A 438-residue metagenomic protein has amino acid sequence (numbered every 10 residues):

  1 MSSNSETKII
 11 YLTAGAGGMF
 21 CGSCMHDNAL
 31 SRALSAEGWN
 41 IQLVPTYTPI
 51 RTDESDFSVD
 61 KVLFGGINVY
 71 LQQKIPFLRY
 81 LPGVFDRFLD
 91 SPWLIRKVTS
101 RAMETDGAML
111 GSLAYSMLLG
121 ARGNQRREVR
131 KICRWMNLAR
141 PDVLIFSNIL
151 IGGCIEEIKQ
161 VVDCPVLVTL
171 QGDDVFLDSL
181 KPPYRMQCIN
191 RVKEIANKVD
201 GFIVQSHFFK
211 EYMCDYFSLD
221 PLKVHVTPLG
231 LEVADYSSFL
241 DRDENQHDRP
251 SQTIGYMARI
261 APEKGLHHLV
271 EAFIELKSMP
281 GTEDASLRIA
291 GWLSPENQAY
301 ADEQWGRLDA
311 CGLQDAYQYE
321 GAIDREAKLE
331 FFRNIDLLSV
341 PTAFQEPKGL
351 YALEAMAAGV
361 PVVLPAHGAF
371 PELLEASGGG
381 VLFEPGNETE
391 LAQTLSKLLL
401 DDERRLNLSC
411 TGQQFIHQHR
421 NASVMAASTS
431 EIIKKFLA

Functional and structural regions predicted by a protein language model:
P45-R130: A conserved catalytic-core segment of Leloir-type glycosyltransferases
F208, G230: Carbohydrate-associated surface elements
N245-K264, V270-F273, R288: Conserved donor-binding/catalytic core segment of Leloir-type glycosyltransferases
S286-W305: Glycosyltransferase donor-sugar binding loop
A301-E326: Nucleotide-activated donor-binding/catalytic signature segment of Leloir-type glycosyltransferases, i.e., the conserved
P361-L364: Short hydrophobic beta-strand element within catalytic cores of glycosyltransferases and related nucleotide-activated
A376-S377, V381-E388, K397-D402: Conserved acidic donor-binding segment of nucleotide-sugar-dependent glycosyltransferases
E390, K397, R404-Q418, M425-E431: A short, well-ordered alpha-helix in the C-terminal region of glycosyltransferases
